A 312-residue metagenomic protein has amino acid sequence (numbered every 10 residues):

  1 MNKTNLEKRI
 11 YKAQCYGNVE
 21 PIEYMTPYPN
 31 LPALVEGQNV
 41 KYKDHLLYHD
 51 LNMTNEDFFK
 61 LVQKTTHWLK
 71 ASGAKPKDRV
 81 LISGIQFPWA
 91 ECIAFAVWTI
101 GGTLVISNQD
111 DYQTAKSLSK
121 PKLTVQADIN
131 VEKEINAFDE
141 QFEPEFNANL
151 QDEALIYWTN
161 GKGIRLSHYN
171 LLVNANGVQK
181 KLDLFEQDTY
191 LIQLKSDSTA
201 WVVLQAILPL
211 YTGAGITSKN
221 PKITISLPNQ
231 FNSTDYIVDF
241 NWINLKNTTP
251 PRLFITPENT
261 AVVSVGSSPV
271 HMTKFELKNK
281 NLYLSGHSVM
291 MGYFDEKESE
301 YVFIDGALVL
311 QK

Functional and structural regions predicted by a protein language model:
M1-S72, P76, D128, F142-E153: N-lobe entry segment of adenylate-forming
Y24, H49-L51, H67-Q109, L191-T199: Conserved AMP-binding/adenylate-forming
N39, A96-V97, P209: A generic structural signal for well-ordered alpha-helical segments
H49-L51, I100-Y112, K116-E143: Carrier-protein-dependent adenylate-forming modules in NRPS/ANL systems
N52, I164-R165, P269, Y283: Short aromatic/basic micro-patch
T103-V105, Q113-A127, D152-W158, K162-N241: AMP-binding/adenylate-forming
A214-G215, K222-G286: Gly/Ser/Thr-rich phosphate-binding loop
L282-K312: Conserved ATP-binding/catalytic segment of the ANL
